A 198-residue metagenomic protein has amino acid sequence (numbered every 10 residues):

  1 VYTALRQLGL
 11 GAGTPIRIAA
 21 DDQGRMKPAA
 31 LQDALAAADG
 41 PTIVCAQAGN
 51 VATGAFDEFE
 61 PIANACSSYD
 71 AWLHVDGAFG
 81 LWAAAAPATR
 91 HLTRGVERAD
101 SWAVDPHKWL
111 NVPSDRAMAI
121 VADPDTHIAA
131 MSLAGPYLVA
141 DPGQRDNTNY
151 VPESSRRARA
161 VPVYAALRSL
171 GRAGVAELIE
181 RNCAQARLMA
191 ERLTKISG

Functional and structural regions predicted by a protein language model:
V1-I128: Conserved PLP-enzyme active-site core in the AAT-like
N50, Y69, A85, R94-I196: Active-site C-terminal subdomain of aminotransferase-like
